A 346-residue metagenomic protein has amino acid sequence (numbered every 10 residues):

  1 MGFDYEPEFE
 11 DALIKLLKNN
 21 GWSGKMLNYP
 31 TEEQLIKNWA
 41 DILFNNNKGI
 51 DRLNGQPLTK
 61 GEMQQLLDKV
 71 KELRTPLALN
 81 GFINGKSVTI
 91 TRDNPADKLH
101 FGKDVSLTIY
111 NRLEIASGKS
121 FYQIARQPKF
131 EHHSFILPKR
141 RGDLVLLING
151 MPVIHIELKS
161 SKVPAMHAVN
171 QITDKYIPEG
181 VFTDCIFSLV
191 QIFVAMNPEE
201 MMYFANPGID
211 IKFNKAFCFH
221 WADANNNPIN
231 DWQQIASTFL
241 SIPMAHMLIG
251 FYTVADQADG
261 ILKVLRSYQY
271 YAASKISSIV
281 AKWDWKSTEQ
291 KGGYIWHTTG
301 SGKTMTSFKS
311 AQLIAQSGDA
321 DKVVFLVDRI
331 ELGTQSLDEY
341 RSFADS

Functional and structural regions predicted by a protein language model:
M1-K322, V327-S346: ATP-dependent helicase/translocase motor core
